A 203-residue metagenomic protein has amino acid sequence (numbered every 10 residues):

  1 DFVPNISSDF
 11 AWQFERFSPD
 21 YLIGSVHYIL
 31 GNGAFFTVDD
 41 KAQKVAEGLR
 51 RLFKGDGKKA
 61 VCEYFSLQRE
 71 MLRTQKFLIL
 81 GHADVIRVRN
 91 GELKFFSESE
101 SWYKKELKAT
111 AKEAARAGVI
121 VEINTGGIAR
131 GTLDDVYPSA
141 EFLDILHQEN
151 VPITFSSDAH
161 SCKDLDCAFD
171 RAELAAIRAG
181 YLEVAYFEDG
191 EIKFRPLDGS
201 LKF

Functional and structural regions predicted by a protein language model:
D1-R116, S200-F203: Extended substrate/RNA-proximal surfaces in nucleic-acid metabolism proteins
A34, V88, L93-F203: Charged catalytic cores and adjacent phosphate/nucleic-acid-binding surfaces used for phosphate/nucleic-acid chemistry
